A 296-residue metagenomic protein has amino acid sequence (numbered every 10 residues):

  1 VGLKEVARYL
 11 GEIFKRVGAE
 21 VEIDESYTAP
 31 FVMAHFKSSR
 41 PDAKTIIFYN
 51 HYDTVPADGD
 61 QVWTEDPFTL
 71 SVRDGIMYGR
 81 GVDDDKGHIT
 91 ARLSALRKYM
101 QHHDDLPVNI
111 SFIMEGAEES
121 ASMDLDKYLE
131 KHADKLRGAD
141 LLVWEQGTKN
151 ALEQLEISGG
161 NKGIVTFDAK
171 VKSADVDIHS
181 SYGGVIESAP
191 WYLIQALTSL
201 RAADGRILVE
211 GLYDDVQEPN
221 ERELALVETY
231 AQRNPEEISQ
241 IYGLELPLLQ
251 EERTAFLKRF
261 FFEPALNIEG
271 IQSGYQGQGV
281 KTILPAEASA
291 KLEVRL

Functional and structural regions predicted by a protein language model:
V1-D60, E287, K291: N-terminal helical capping/dimerization or prosegment-like subdomains of hydrolases acting on amide or phosphate bonds
A43-M114: Active-site metal-coordination/substrate-binding segment of hydrolases, especially metallo-dependent peptidases
D83-G160: Acidic/histidine-rich catalytic neighborhood of metal-dependent amide-processing enzymes
N150, G159, H179-I271, I283: Acidic-enriched catalytic cores of C-N bond-cleaving enzymes acting on peptides and small amides
L155-G159, G277-T282: Short beta-strand/turn micro-motifs at beta-sheet edges
E156-K172: Flexible glycine/proline-rich, aromatic-decorated loop/lid segments
E269, G279-L296: C-terminal substrate/ligand-recognition segments
